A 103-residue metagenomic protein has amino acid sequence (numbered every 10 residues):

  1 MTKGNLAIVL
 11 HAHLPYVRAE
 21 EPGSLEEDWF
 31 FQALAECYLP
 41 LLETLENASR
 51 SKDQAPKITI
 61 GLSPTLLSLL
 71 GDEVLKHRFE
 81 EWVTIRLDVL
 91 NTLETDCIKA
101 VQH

Functional and structural regions predicted by a protein language model:
M1-Q54, I58, L69-H103: N-terminal regions that are enriched for targeting/export leaders and immediately downstream pro/stem segments
G61-L66: Short, solvent-exposed turn/loop segments enriched in Gly/Ser/Thr/Pro and often Arg
